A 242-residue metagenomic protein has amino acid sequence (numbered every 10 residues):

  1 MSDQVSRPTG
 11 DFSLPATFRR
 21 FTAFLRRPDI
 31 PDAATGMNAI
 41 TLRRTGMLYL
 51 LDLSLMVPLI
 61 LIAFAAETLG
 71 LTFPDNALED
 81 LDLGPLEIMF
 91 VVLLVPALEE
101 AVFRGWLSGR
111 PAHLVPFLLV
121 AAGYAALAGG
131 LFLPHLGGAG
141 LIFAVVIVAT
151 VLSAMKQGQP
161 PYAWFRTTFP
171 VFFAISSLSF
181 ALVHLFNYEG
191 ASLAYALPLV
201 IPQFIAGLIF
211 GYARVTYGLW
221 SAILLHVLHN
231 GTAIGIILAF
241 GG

Functional and structural regions predicted by a protein language model:
M1-L48: N-terminal juxtamembrane cytosolic/stromal segments of multi-pass membrane proteins
S2, P8-G10, L71-V91: Alpha-helical transmembrane segments in multi-pass membrane proteins
A33-A39, N76-L83, F165-R166: Helix-boundary and loop/linker segments of multi-pass membrane transporters
R43, M47-L51, L55, V95 (+1 more regions): Alpha-helical transmembrane segments of multi-pass membrane proteins
L48-D52, I88, V92, A196: Residue-level signature of transmembrane alpha-helical cores of multipass secondary-active transporters and flippases
D52-L69: Alpha-helical transmembrane segments of multi-pass membrane proteins
T68-E79, Y188-A194: Membrane-interface helix termini and inter-helical loops of multi-pass transporters
V91-G242: Transmembrane helix-loop-helix hairpins at the membrane interface of multi-pass integral membrane proteins
